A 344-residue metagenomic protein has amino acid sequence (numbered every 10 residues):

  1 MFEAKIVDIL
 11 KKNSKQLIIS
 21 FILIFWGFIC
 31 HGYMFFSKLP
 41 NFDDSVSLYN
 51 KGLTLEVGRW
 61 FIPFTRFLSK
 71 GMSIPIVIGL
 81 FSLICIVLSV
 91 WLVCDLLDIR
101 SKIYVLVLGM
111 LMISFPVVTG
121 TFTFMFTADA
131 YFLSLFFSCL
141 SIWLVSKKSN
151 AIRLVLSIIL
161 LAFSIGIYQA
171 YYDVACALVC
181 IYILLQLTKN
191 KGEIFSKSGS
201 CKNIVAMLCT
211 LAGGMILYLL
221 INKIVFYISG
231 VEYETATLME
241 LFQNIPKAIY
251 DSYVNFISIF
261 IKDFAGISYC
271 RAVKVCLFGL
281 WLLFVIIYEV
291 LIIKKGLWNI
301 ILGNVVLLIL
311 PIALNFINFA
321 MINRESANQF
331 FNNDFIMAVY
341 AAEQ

Functional and structural regions predicted by a protein language model:
M1-F28: Start-transfer (signal-anchor) and selected internal transmembrane alpha helices of multi-pass inner/ER membrane
S20-L23, L108, M112, R153 (+5 more regions): Hydrophobic alpha-helical transmembrane segments of polytopic
C30-S82, W91-L92, M125, D129 (+3 more regions): Transmembrane catalytic cores of multi-pass membrane glycosyltransferases and polysaccharide-assembly enzymes
I74-I76, I99-V105, K148-V155: Membrane-helix interface segments
L80-V105, L140-L144, V285-I287: Transmembrane-helix motifs of polytopic, lipid-linked glycan transferases
L83-V87, F132-W143, S157, L211 (+2 more regions): Alpha-helical transmembrane segments of multi-pass membrane proteins
V105-F137, G166: Aromatic- and kink-enriched transmembrane "portal" helix at the membrane-lumen/periplasm boundary that abuts
S138-L154, T188-E193: Membrane-interface transmembrane helices that cradle and orient dolichyl/undecaprenyl
